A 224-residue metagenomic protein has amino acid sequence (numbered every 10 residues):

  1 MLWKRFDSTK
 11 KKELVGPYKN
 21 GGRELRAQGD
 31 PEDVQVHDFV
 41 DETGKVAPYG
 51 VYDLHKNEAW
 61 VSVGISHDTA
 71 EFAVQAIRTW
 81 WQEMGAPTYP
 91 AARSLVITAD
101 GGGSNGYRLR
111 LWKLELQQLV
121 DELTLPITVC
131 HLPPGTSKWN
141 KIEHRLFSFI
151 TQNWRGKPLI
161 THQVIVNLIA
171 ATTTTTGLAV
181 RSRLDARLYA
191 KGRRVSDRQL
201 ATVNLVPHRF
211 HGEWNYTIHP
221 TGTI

Functional and structural regions predicted by a protein language model:
M1-N20: Active-site- or DNA-interface-adjacent structural scaffold in DNA-acting proteins
R5-F6, S94-G101, V129-P134, L168-I169: Extended hydrophobic secondary-structure segments that form protein cores and membrane-embedded regions
D7-S8, N57, D100, N140: Short, conserved catalytic/metal-binding motifs centered on acidic residues
A27, T43, D68-Q75, T79 (+3 more regions): C-terminal His-loop and adjacent cap/lid subdomain of alpha/beta-hydrolase
P31-T98, G102-G103: Electropositive, glycine- and tryptophan-enriched low-complexity nucleic-acid-binding patches
Y107, V129-T151: RNase H-like two-metal-ion nuclease catalytic core shared by retroviral integrases and related mobile-element nucleases
W112-T128: Two-metal-ion acidic nuclease core segments, chiefly of the RNase H-like superfamily
G156-I224: C-terminal accessory extensions appended to soluble enzyme cores
